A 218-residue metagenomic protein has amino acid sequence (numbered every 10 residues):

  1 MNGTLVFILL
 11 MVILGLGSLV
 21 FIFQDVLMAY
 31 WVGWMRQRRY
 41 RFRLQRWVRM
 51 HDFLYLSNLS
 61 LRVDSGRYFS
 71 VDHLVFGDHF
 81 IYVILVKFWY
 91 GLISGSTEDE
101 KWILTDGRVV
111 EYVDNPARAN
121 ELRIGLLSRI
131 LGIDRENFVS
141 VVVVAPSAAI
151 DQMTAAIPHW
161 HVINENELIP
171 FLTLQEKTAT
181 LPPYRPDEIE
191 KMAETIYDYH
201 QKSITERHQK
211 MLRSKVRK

Functional and structural regions predicted by a protein language model:
M1-F69, F76-I81, Y90-L92, R108-K218: Surface-exposed interaction regions that form or flank ligand-binding interfaces
F80-L104: Compact nucleic-acid interaction/catalytic patches
